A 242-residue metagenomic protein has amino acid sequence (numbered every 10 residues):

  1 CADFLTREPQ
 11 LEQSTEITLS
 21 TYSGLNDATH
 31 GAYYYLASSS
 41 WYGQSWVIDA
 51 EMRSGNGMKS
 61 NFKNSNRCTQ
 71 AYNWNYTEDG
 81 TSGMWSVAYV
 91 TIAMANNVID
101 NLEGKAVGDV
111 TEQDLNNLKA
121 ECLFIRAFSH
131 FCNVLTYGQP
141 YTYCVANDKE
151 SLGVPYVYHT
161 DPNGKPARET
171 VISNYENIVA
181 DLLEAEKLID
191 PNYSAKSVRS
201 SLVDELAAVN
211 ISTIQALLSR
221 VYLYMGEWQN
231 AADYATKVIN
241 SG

Functional and structural regions predicted by a protein language model:
C1-A50: Membrane-proximal, proline-rich intrinsically disordered regions
N64-Y137, E169, K187-I189: Conserved, well-structured interaction surfaces
A208, G226, A232-G242: Hydrophobic-face positions in mid-chain alpha helices that act as interaction patches
